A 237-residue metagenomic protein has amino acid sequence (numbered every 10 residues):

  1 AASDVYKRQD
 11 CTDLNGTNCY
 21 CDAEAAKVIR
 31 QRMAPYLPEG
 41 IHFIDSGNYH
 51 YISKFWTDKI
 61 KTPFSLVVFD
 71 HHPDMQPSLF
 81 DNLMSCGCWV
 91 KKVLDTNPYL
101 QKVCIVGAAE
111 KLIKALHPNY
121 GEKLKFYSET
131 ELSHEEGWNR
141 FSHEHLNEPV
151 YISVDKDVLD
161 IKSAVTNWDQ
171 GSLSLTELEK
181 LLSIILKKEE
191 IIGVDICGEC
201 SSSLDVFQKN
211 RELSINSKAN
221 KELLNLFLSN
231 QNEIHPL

Functional and structural regions predicted by a protein language model:
A1-Y6: Short, small-residue-biased leader/transition segments that mark boundaries at the very start of proteins
D10-Y49: A short aromatic-anchored loop/beta-hairpin motif
P38-G40, T62-S65, Q101, L146-V150 (+1 more regions): Short coil/turn segments at beta-strand junctions that form active-site/ligand-binding loops
D45-K111: Active-site histidine-anchored catalytic micro-motif
Y49-T62, D95, E135-E148, E179-K187: Short amphipathic alpha-helices and their capping/turn segments at secondary-structure boundaries
S65, F80-L94, I161-S201: A short alpha/beta connector and helix-capping loop motif
C104-D169: Active-site rim beta-loop-alpha module in soluble metabolic enzymes
H117-E131, S202-I234: Short, electropositive alpha-helical surface patch
